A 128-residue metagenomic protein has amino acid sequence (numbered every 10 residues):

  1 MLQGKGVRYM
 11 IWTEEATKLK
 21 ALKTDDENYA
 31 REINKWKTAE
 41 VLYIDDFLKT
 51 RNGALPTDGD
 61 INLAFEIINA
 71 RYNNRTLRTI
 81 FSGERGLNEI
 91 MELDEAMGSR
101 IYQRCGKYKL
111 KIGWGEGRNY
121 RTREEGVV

Functional and structural regions predicted by a protein language model:
M1-A39, L55-D58: Short glycine-rich substrate-engagement loop in P-loop NTPases that contacts/grips substrate
K5, E15-L22, K49-V128: Replace "adjacent to P-loop NTPase cores in ATP/GTP-dependent enzymes" with "adjacent to NTP-binding cores
E32-K35, Y43, D60-I67: Amphipathic alpha-helical interface surfaces
A39-E40, C105: Short, well-ordered alpha-helix to beta-strand connector turns
E40-Y43, I80: Structural motif
D45-F47: Walker B catalytic acidic pair
